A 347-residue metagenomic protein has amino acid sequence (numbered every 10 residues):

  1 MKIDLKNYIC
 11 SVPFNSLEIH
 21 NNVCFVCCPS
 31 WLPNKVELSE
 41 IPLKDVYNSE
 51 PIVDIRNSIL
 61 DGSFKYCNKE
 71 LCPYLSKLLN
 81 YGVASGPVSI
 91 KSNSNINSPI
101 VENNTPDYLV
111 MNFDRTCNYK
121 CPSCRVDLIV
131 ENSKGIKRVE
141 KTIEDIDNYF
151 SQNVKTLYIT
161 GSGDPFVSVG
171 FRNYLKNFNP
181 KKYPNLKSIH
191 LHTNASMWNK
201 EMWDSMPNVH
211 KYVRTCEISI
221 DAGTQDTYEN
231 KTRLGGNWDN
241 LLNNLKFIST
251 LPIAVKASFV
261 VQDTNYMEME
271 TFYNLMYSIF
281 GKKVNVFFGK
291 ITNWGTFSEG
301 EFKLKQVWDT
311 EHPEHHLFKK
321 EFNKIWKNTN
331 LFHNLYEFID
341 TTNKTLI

Functional and structural regions predicted by a protein language model:
M1-K134, G300-I347: N-terminal pre-core extensions flanking Radical SAM catalytic domains
N15, E70, L75-L78, G82-V83 (+8 more regions): Preference for well-ordered, secondary-structure-rich cores of eukaryotic proteins
N21, T156-Y158, S188-H190, K211-I220 (+1 more regions): Conserved C-terminal portion of the radical SAM core fold that forms the substrate/S-adenosylmethionine-binding
K44-D45, D54-R56, C121, R125 (+4 more regions): A generic structured-segment signal
Y47, R172-K176, E229, L245-S249 (+1 more regions): Non-transmembrane alpha-helical segments in soluble domains of secreted/periplasmic/extracellular proteins
L60, D145-Q152, L175-K182, S205-V209 (+1 more regions): Leucine-rich repeat
T105-T116, D127-K141, N153-V169, K181-N199 (+3 more regions): Core AdoMet radical
V169-N177, K200-P207, E268-F272: Distinct, well-ordered alpha-helical segments
